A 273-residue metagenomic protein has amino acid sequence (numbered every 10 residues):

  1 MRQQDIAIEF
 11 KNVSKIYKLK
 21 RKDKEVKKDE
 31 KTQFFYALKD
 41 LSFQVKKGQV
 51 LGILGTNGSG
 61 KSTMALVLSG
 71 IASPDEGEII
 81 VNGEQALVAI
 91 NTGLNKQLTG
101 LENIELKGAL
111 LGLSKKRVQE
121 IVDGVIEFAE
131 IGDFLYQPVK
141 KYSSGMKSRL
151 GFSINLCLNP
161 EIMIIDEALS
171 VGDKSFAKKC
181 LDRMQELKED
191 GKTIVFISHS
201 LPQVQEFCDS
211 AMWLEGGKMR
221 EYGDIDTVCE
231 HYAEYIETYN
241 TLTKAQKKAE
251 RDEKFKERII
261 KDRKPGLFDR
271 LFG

Functional and structural regions predicted by a protein language model:
I8, Y36-L38: Conserved structural motif at the start of ABC-family nucleotide-binding domains
L54-T56: The feature captures the beta-strand-to-loop junction immediately N-terminal to the Walker
R117-F134: Conserved ABC ATPase "signature" region
S198-H199: H-loop/switch region of ABC-family ATPase nucleotide-binding domains
F207-D224, Y232: H-loop (His-switch) and adjacent beta-strand-loop-beta switch element of ABC-type ATPase nucleotide-binding domains
E230-G273: ABC ATPase nucleotide-binding domains
